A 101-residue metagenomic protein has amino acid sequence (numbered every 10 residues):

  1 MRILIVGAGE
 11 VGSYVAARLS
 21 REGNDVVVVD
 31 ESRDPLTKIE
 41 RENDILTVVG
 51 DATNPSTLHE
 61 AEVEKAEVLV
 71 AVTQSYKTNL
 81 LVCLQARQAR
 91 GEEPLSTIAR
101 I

Functional and structural regions predicted by a protein language model:
M1-I101: Cytosolic regulatory regions of ion transport systems
